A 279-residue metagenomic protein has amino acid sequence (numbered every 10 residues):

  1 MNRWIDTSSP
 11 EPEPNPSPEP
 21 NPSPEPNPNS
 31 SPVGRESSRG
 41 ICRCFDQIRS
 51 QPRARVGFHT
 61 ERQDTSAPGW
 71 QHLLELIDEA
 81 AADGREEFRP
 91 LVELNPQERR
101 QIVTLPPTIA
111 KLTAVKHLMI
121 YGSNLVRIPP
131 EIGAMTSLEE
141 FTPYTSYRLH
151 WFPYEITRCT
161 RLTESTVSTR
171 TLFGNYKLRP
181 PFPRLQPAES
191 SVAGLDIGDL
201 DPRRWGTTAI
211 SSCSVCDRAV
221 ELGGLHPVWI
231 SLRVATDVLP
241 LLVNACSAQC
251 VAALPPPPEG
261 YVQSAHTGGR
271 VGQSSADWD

Functional and structural regions predicted by a protein language model:
M1-T113, Y147, R161-D279: The feature captures the LRR N-terminal capping module
R85, I109, I132-G133, I156: Hydrophobic anchor residues at the C-terminal helix/turn of individual leucine-rich repeat
L105-P107, I128-E131, F152-Y154, Y176-L178: The feature encodes a structural signal of leucine-rich repeats
A114-K116, G133-E139, R161: Change "centered on extracellular leucine-rich repeats
E140-Y144, R148-L149: Hydrophobic/aromatic-rich structural module bridging two neighboring secondary-structure elements via a short loop
